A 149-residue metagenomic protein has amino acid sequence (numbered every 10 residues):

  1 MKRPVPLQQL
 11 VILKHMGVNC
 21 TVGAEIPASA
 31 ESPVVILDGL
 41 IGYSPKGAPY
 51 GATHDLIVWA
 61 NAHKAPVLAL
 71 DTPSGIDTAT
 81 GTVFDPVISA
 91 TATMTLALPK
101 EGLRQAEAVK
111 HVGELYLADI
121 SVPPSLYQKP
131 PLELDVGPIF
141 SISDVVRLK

Functional and structural regions predicted by a protein language model:
M1-V22, P33, V83, E107: Active-site-proximal loop->helix
A24-I36: Short amphipathic alpha-helix with an adjacent loop that forms part of the alpha/beta core around
P33-K149: YjeF_N-associated NAD(P)HX repair module
